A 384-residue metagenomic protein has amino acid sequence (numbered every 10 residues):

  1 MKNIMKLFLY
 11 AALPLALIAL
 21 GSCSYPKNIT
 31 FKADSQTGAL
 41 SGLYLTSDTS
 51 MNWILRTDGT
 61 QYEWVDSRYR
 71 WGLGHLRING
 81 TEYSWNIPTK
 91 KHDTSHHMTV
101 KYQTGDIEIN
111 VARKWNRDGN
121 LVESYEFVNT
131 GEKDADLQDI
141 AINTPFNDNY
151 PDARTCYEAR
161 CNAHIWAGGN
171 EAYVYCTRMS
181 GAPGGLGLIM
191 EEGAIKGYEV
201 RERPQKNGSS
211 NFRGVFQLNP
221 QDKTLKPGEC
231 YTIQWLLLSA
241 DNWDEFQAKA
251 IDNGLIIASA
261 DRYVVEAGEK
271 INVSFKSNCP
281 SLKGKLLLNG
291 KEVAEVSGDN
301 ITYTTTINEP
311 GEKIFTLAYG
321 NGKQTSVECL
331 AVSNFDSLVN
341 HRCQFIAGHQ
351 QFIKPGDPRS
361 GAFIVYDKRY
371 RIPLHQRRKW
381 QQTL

Functional and structural regions predicted by a protein language model:
Y10-A19: Bacterial N-terminal signal peptides
C23-S124, V128-I195, R203-K206, V215 (+3 more regions): Beta-strand-rich N-terminal accessory domains
V111-K114, P220-T224, V293-A294, Y303-T305: Beta-strand-rich interaction surfaces with strong enrichment in secreted/lumenal proteins
V215-G254: Catalytic cores of secreted or luminal carbohydrate-active enzymes
P227-G228, V265-K270, G298: Solvent-exposed, conformationally flexible loop/turn segments
D241-P280: Extracellular ectodomain segments of secreted/surface proteins
I256, A260-N272, Q324-L384: An acidic-aromatic substrate-binding cleft motif
C279-V339: Extended acidic/polar, glycine-enriched regions that form or flank non-catalytic beta-rich accessory modules
